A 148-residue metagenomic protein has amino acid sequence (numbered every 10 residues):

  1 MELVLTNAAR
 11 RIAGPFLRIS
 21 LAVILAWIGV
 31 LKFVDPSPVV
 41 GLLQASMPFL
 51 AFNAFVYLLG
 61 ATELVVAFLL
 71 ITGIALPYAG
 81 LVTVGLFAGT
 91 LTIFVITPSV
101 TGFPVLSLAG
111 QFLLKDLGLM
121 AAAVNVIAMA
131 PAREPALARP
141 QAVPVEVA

Functional and structural regions predicted by a protein language model:
M1-A148: Membrane-interface extramembranous regions
